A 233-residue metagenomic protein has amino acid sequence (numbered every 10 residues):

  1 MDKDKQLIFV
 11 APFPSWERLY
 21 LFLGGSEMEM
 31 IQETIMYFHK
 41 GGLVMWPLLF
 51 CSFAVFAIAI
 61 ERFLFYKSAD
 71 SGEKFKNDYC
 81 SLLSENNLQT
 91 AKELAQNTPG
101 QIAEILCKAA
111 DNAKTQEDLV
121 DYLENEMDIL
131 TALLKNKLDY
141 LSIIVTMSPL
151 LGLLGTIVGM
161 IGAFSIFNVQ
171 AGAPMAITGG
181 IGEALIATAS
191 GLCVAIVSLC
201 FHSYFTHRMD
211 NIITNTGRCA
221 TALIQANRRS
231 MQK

Functional and structural regions predicted by a protein language model:
I8-K40: Short, strongly hydrophobic alpha-helical membrane anchors
M28-K74, F201: Hydrophobic membrane-targeting segments
Q32-G41, E124-S148, P174-I186: Alpha-helical membrane-interface segments at transmembrane helix boundaries
G42, F56, A91, L106 (+3 more regions): Residue-level signature of catalytic and energy-coupling elements of molecular machines, predominantly ATP/GTP-dependent
P47-I60, I144-L154, S190-V194: Lipid-exposed faces of alpha-helical membrane segments in multi-pass integral membrane proteins
A69-L154, V158-V169, F201-K233: Predominantly long cytosolic amphipathic alpha-helical stalk/bundle segments
G182-C200: Hydrophobic alpha-helical transmembrane segments of polytopic membrane proteins
